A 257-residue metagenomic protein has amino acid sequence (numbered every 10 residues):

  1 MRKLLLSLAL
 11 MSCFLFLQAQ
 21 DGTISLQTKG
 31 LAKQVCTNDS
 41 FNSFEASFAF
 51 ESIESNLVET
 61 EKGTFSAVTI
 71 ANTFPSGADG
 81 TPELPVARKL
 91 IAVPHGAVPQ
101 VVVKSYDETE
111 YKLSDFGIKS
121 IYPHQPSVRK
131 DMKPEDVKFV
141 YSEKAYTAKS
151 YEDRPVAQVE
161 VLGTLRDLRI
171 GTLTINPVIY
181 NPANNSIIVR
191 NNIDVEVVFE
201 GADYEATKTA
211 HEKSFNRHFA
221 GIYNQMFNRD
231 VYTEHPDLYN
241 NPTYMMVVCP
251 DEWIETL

Functional and structural regions predicted by a protein language model:
M1-G22: Bacterial Sec-dependent N-terminal signal peptides
A19-L257: Extracellular pro-sequences of secreted precursors
